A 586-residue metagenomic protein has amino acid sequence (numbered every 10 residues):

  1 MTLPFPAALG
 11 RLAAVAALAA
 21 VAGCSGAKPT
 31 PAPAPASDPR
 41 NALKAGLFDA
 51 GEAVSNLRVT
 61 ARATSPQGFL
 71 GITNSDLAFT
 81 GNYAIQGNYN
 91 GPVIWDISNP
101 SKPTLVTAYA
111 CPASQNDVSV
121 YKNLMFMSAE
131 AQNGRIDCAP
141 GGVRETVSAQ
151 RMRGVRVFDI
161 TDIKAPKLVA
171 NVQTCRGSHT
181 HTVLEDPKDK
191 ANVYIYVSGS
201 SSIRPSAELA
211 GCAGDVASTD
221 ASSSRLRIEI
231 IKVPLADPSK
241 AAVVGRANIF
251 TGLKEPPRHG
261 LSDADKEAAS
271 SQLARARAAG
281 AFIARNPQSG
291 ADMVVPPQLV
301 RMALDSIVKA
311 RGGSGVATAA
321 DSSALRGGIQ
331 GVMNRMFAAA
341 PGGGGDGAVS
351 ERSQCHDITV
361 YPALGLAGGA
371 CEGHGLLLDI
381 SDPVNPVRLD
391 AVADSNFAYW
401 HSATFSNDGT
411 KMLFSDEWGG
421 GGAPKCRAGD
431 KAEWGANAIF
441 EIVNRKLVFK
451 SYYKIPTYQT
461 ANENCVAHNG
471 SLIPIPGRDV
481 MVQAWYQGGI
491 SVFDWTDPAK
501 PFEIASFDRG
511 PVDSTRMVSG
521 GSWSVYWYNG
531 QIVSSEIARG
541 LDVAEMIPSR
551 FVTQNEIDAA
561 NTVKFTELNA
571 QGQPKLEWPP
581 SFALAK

Functional and structural regions predicted by a protein language model:
M1-A13: Bacterial N-terminal signal peptides that target proteins for export
R11-G23: Bacterial N-terminal signal peptides
C24-K586: Feature marking well-ordered beta-strand scaffolds used for ligand recognition
